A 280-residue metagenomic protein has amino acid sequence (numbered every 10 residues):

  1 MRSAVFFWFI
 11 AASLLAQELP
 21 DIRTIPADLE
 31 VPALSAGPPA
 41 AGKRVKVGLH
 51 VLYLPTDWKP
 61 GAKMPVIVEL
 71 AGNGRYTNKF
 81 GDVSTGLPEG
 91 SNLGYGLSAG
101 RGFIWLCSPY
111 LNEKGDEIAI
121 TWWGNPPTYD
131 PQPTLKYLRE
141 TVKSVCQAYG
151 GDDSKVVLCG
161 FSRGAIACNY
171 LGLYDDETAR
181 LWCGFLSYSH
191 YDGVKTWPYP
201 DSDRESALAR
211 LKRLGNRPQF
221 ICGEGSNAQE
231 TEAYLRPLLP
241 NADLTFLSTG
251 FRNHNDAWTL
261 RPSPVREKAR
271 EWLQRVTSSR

Functional and structural regions predicted by a protein language model:
W8-A16: Hydrophobic h-region of N-terminal signal peptides that target proteins for export in Gram-negative bacteria
A16-V66, F103, Y199-D203, A233-P237 (+4 more regions): A domain-start/cap signature at the N-terminus of enzymes
D57-A62, I120-S162: Gly/Ser-rich "nucleophile elbow"/oxyanion-hole loop immediately N-terminal to the catalytic nucleophile in hydrolases
K63-M64, T77-V83, D116-I120, Y170-L171 (+2 more regions): Short, solvent-exposed loop/turn and secondary-structure capping segments
V68-G72, S189: The conserved beta1-alpha1 loop
N73-R139: Active-site machinery of serine-nucleophile hydrolases
A165-E177: Short glycine-enriched nucleophile-adjacent loop and the immediately C-terminal alpha-helix near the catalytic center
E177-R266: The feature captures the conserved acid-bearing segment of alpha/beta-hydrolase catalytic domains
